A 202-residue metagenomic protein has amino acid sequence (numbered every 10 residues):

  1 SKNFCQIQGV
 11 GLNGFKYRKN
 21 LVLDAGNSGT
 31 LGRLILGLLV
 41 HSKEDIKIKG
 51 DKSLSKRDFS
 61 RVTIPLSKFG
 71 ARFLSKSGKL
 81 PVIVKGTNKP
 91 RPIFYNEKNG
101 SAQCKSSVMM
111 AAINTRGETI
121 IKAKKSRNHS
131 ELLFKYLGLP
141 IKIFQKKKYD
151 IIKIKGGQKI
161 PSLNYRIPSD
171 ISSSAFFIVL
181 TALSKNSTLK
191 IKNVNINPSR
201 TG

Functional and structural regions predicted by a protein language model:
S1-G202: Structural preference for solvent-exposed beta-strand-turn elements and adjacent flexible terminal/loop segments within
